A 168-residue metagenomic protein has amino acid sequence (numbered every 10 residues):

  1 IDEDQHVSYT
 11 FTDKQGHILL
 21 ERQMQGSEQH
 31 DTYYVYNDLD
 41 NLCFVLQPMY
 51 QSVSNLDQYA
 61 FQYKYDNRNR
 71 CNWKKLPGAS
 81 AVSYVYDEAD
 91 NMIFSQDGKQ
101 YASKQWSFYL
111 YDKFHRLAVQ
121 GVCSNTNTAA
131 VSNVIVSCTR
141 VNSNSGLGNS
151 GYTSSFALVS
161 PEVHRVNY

Functional and structural regions predicted by a protein language model:
I1-Y168: Beta-strand elements of repeat-based all-beta scaffolds
